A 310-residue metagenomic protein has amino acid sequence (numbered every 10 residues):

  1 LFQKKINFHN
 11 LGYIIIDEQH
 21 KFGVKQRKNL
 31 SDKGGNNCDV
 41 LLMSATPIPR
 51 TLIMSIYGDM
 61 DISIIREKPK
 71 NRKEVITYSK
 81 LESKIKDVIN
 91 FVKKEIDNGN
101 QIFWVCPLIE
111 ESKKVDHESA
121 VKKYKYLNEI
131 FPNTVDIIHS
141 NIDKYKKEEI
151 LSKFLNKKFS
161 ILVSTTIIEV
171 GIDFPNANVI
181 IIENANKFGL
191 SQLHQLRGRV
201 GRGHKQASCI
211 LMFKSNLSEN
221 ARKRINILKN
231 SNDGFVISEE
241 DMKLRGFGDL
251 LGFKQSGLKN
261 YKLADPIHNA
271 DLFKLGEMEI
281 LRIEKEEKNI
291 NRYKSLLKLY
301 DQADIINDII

Functional and structural regions predicted by a protein language model:
L1-N226: Inter-lobe coupling/hinge segments of SF2-like helicase ATPases
S152-I161, I168-P175, I180-E183, G198 (+3 more regions): Accessory helical-bundle/CTD segments and flexible terminal tails appended to RecA-like ATPase motors
